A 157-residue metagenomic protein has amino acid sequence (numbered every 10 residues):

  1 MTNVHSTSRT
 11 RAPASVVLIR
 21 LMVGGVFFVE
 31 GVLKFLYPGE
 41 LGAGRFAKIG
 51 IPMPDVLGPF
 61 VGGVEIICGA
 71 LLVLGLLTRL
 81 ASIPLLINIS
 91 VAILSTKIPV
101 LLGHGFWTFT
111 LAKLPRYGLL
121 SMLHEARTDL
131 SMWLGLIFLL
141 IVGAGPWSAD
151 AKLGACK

Functional and structural regions predicted by a protein language model:
M1-Y37, D55-G63, I67-A70, L74-K157: Extended, low-polarity transmembrane helix blocks
E40-P52: Short juxtamembrane and helix-loop transition motifs at transmembrane-helix boundaries in membrane proteins
